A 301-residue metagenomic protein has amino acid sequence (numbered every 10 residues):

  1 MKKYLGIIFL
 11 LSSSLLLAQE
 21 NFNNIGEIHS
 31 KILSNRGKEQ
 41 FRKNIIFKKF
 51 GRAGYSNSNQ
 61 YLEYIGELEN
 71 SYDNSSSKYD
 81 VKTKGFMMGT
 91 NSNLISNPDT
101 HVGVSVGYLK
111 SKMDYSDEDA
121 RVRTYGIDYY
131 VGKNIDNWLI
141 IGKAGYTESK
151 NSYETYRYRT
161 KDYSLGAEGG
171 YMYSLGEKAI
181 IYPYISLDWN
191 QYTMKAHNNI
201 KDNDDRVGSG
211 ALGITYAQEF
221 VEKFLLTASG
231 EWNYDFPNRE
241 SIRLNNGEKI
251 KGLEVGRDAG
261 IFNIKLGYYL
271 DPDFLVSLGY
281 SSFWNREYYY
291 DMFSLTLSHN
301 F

Functional and structural regions predicted by a protein language model:
M1-F22, H299: Classical Sec-dependent N-terminal signal peptides that target proteins to the secretory pathway
K3, L15-A18, P98-T100, Y184 (+3 more regions): Intrinsically disordered, low-complexity segments of exported/surface proteins
L11-S13, I95, K161-Y163, I185 (+2 more regions): Intrinsically disordered, low-complexity segments enriched in Ser/Pro/Gly/Ala and basic residues
N21-E177, I181, S281: Outer membrane beta-barrel translocator domains of Type V secretion systems
N70, K84, K133-N137, A144-K150 (+6 more regions): Membrane-insertion modules used to breach or fuse lipid bilayers
N74-Y79, S116-A120, K150-R159, Q191-G210 (+1 more regions): Solvent-exposed, glycine/polar-rich loop segments of beta-barrel outer-membrane systems
V102, T124-D128, N203-F301: Outer membrane beta-barrel transmembrane domains
